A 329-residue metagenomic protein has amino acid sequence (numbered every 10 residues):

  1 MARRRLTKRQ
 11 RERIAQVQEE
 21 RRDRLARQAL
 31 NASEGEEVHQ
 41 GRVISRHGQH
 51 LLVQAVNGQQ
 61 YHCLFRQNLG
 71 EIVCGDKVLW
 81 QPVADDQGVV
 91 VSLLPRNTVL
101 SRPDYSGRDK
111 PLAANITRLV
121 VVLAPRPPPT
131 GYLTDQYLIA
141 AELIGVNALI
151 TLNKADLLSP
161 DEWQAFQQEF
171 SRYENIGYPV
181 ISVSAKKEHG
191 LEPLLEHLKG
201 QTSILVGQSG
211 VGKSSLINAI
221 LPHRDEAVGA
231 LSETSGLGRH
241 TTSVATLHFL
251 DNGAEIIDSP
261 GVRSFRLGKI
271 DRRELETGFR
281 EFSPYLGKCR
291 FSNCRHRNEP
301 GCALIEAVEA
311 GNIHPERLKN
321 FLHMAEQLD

Functional and structural regions predicted by a protein language model:
M1-G131: N-terminal accessory targeting/assembly segments
A2-K8, E37, C74-D86, L94-R118 (+3 more regions): Helix-rich effector regions associated with P-loop NTPase G domains
I116-L123, I144-D156, E174-V183: Conserved beta-strand/loop subsegment of P-loop NTPase cores
P129, L158-S159, H189, R263-R266: Catalytic P-loop NTPase motifs of RecA-like helicase/translocase cores
L133-N147: Histidine-anchored nucleotide/phosphate-binding helix
L157-V211: Canonical P-loop GTPase G-domain recognition
S209, S214-S215, A219: Walker A/P-loop
